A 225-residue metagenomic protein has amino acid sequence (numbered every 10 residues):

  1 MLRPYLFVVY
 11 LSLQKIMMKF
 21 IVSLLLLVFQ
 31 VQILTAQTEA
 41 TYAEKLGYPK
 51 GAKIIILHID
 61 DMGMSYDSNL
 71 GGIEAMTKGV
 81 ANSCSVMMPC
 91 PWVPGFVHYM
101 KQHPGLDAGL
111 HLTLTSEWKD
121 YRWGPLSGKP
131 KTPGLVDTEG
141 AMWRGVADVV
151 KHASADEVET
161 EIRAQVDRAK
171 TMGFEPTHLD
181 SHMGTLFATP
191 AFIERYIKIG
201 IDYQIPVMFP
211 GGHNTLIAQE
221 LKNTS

Functional and structural regions predicted by a protein language model:
M1-T38: Bacterial Sec-dependent N-terminal signal peptides
T35-I56: N-terminal pre-catalytic segment of deacetylase/amide-hydrolase enzymes
I54-I56, A81-S83, G105-G109, P176-D180 (+1 more regions): Structural preference for beta-strand elements that scaffold enzyme active sites
M62, P89, H111-E117, H182-G184 (+1 more regions): Active-site beta-loop-alpha junctions enriched in small/polar residues
Y66-C90: A short alpha/beta connector and helix-capping loop motif
G72-K78, G95-L106, P125-D137: Acidic (Asp/Glu)-rich catalytic clusters
L114-P176: Active-site gating/metal-coordination segments in enzymes
H152-S225: Catalytic domains of cell-wall/extracellular-matrix polysaccharide-remodeling enzymes, centered on de-N-acetylation
